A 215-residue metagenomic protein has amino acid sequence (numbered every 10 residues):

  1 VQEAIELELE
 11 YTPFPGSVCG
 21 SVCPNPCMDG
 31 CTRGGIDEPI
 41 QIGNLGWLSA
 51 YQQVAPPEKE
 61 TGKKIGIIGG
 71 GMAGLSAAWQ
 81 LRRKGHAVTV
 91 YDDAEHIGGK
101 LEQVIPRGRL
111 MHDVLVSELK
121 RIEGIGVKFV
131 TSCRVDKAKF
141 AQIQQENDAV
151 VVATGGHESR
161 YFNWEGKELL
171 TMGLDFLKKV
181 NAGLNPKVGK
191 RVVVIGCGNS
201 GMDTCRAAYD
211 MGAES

Functional and structural regions predicted by a protein language model:
V1, P13-P39, G69, G74-S76 (+2 more regions): Cysteine-centered iron-sulfur cluster-binding motifs in ferredoxin-type domains/subunits of redox enzymes
V1-S21, I36-K59, V180-N181: Ferredoxin-type iron-sulfur electron-transfer modules in oxidoreductases and energy-metabolism complexes
I5-P13, I97-D148: N-terminal Rossmann-like dinucleotide/flavin-binding domain of flavoprotein oxidoreductases that bind FAD/FMN
G66-Y91, V130-Q142, E158-S159, F176-S215: Rossmann-like dinucleotide/flavin-binding elements
H86-E102: Glycine-rich FAD pyrophosphate-binding loop
V152-A153, M172, V194: Redox-cofactor binding/interface segments in oxidoreductases and associated redox assembly factors
A153-K167: Flavin (primarily FAD) binding-site architecture
N163-K178: A short, gly/pro- and small-residue-rich
